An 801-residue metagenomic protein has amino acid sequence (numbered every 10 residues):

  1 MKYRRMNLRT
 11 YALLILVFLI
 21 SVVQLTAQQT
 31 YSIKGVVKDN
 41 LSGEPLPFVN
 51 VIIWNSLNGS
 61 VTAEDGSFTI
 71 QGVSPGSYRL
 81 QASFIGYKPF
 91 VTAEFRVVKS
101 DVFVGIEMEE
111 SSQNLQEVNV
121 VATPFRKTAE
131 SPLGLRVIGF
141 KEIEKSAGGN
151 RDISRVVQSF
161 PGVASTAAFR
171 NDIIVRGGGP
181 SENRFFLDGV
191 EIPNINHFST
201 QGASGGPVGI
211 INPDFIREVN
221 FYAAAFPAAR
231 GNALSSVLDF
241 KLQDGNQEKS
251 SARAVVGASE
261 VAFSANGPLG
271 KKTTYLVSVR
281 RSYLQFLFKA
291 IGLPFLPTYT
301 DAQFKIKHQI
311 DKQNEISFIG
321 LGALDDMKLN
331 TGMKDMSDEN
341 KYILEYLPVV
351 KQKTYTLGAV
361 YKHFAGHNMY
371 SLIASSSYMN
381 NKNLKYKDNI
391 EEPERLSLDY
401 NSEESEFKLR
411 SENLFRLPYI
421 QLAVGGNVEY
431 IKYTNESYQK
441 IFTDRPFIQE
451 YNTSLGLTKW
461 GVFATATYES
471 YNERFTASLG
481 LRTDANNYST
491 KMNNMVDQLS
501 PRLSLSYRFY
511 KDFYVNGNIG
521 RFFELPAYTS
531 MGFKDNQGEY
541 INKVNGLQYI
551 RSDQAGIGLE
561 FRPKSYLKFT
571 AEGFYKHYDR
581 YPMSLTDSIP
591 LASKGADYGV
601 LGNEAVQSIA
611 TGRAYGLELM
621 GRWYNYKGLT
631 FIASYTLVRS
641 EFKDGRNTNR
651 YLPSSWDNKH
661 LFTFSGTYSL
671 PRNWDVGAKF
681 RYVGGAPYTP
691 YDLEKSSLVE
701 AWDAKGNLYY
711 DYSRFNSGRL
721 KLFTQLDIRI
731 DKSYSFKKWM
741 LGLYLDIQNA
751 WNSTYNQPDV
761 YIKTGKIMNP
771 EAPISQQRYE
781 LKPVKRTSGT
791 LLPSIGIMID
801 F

Functional and structural regions predicted by a protein language model:
L25-E117, V121: Periplasm-facing N-terminal accessory domains of Gram-negative outer-membrane beta-barrel systems
K88, E94-V98, V121, F125-P227 (+2 more regions): Periplasmic N-terminal accessory/gating domains of Gram-negative outer-membrane beta-barrel systems
R184, E218-A229, S235-Q243, S250-P294 (+2 more regions): Predominantly transmembrane beta-strands of Gram-negative outer membrane beta-barrel pores used for transport
N196, G332-E339, T434-I441, D512-A555 (+3 more regions): Surface-exposed extracellular loop regions of Gram-negative outer-membrane beta-barrel proteins, predominantly
K307-D325, L347-M492, L567-T570, F574-Y575 (+2 more regions): Face-selective signature of the C-terminal outer-membrane beta-barrel domain
S397-S402, E406-E412, E450-F463, V544 (+4 more regions): Outer membrane beta-barrel strand-and-loop segments of large Gram-negative receptors, especially TonB-dependent
E469-N472, Y575-H577, Y598-P690: Gram-negative outer-membrane beta-barrel transporters
D579, R681-K705, K721-Q725, K732-F801: C-terminal beta-signal and adjacent terminal beta-strands/loops of Gram-negative outer-membrane beta-barrel proteins
